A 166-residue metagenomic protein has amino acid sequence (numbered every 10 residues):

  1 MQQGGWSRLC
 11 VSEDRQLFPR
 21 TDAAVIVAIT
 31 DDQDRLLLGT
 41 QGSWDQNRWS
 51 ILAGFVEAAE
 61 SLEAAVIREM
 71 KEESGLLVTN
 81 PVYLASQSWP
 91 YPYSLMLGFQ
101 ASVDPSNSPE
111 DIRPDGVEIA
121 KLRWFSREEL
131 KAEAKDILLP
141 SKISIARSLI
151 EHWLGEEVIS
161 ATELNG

Functional and structural regions predicted by a protein language model:
M1: Short, intrinsically disordered, charge-biased short linear motifs at domain edges
G5-I51, F55, L77-V78, A101-P105: N-terminal strand-loop-strand
V56-I143, H152-W153, A161-G166: Unchanged
R147-L149: Conserved adenosine/adenylate-binding substructure
